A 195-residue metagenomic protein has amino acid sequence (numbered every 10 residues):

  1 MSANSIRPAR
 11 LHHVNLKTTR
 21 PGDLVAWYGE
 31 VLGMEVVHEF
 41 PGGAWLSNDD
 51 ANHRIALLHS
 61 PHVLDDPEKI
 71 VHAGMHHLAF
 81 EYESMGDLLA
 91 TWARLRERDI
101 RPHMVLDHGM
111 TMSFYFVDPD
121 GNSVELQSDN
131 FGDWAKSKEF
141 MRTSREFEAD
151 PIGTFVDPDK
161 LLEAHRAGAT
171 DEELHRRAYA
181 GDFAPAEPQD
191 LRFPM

Functional and structural regions predicted by a protein language model:
M1-S5, A93, R98-M195: Vicinal oxygen chelate
R10-T19, D66-R94, M112-P119: Vicinal oxygen chelate
T19-E35, R94, R98: Amphipathic alpha-helical segments
P21, G42, D120: A generic "binding-loop/recognition-motif" signal
D23-L24, P41, A90: Short Gly/charged-rich anion-binding patches and loops
G33-E39, P102-V105: Short secondary-structure junctions
E35-H72, S123-F131: Conserved short beta-strand elements that form part of the metal-binding/catalytic scaffold of enzyme active sites
